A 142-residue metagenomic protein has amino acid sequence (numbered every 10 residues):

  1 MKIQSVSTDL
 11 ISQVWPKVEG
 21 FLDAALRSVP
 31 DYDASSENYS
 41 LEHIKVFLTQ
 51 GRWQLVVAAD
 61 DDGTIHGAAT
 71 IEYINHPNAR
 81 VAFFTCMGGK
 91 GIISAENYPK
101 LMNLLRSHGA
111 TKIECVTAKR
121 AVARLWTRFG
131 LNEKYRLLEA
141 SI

Functional and structural regions predicted by a protein language model:
M1-N38: Short amphipathic alpha-helix that is part of the acyltransferase structural core
D33-R52: Active-site rim helix/loop that mediates acceptor-substrate recognition in acyltransferases
T49-I92: Conserved donor-binding loop and adjoining core beta-sheet/short helix segment in diverse acyl/aminoacyl transferases
W53, T127-E133: Short glycine-aromatic motifs
E72, V116, L137: Conserved residues at the C-terminal ends of beta-strands
P77-F129: Acyl-donor binding region in acyl/amide transferases
N132-I142: Conserved catalytic-core motifs of GNAT/GCN5-like acyltransferases
